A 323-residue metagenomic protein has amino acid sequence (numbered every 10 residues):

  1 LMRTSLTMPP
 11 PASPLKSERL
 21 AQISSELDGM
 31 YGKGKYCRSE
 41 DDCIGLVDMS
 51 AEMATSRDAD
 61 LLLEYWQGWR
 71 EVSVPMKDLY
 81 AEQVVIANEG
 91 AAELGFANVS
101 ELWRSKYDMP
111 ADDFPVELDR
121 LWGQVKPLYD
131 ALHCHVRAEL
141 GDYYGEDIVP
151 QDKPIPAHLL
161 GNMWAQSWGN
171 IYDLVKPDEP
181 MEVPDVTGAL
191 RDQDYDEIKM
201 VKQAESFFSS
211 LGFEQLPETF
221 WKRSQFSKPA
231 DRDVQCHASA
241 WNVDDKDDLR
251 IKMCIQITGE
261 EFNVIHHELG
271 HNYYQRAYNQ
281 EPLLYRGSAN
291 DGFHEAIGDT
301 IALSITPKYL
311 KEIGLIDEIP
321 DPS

Functional and structural regions predicted by a protein language model:
L1-T187: A well-structured
E52-M53, S206, Q225-D248: Catalytic zinc-binding patch centered on the HExxH motif and its immediate surroundings that defines zinc-dependent
L118-L128, S288-S323: Post-HExxH zinc-binding segment in Zn-dependent metallohydrolases
L118-V136, A189-P217: Zn2+-dependent metallopeptidase catalytic core
Y172-M181, Q235-D248, E268-N279, E318-S323: Active-site-adjacent bridging/hinge elements
R191-D196, K246-H266: Short pre-active-site segment immediately N-terminal to the catalytic Zn-binding motif
R250-K252, P282-A289: Short beta-alpha connecting loops at secondary-structure transitions that line or flank enzyme active sites
I257-N279, E295-D299: Active-site recognition of the HExxH zinc-binding catalytic motif
